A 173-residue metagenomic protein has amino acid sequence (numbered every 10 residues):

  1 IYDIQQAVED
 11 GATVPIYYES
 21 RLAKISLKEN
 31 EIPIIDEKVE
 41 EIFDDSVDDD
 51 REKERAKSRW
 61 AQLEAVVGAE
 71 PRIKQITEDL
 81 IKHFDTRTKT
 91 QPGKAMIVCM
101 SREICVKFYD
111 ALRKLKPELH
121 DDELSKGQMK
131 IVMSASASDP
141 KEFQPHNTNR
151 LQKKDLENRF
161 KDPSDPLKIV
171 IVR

Functional and structural regions predicted by a protein language model:
I1-P92, Y109-R113: Interdomain helical connector at the RecA1-RecA2 junction of SF1/SF2 helicase-like NTPases
R59-I169: Conserved C-terminal RecA-like helicase domain
I171-R173: SF2 helicase motor core recognition
